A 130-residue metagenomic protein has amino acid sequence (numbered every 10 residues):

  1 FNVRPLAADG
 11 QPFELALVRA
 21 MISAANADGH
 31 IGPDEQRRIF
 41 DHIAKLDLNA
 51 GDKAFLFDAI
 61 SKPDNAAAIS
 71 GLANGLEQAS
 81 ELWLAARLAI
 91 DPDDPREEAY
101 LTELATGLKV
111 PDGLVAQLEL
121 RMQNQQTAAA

Functional and structural regions predicted by a protein language model:
F1-I22, D34-A130: Small-residue-enriched hydrophobic alpha-helices in membranes
G29: Acidic, glycine-anchored loop motifs typical of Ca2+
